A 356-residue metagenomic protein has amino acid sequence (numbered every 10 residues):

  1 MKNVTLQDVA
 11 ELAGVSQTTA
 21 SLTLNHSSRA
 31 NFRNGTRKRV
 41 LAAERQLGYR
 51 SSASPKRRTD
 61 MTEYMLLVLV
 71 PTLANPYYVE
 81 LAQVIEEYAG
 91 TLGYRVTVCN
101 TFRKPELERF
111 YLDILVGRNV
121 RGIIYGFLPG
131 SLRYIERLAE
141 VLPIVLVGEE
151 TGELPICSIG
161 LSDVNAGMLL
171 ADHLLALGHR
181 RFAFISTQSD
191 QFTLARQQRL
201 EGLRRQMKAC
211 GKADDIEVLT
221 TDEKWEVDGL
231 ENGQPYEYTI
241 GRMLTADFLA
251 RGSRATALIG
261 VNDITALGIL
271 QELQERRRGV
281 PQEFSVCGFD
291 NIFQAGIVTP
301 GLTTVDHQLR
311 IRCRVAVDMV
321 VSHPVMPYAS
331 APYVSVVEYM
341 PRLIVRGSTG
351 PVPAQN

Functional and structural regions predicted by a protein language model:
M1-M61: N-terminal helix-turn-helix DNA-binding module of bacterial transcription factors
M1-T5, E44-Y77, L81, L92 (+1 more regions): N-terminal helix-turn-helix/winged-helix DNA-binding helices and compositionally similar short basic alpha-helical
T19-L22, R58-L73, R181-S189: Short beta-strand segments enriched in small/hydrophobic residues
A89-N100, R204-Y238: Short beta-strand elements in bilobed, periplasmic/extracellular small-molecule ligand-binding domains
G126-L169, I185, S189, I264 (+1 more regions): Flexible loop/hinge segments that line or gate small-molecule binding clefts
C157-F184, E201-R205, Y238-F248, H307-P327: Hydrophobic alpha-helical segments within soluble ligand-binding/sensing domains
L170-A213, Y333-S348: An alpha-beta-alpha
M243-N356: Flexible loop/turn connectors
